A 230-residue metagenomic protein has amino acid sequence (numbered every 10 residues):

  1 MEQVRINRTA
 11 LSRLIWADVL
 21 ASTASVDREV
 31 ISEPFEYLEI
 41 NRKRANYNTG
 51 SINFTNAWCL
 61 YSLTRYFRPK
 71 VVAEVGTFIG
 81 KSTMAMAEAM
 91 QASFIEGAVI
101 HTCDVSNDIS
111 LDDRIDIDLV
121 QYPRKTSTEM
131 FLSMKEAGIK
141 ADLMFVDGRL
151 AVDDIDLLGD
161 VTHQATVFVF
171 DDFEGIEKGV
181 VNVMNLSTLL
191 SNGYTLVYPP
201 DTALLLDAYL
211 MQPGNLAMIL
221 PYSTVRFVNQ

Functional and structural regions predicted by a protein language model:
M1-F145, R149-Q230: A short alpha-helical cap/connector motif
